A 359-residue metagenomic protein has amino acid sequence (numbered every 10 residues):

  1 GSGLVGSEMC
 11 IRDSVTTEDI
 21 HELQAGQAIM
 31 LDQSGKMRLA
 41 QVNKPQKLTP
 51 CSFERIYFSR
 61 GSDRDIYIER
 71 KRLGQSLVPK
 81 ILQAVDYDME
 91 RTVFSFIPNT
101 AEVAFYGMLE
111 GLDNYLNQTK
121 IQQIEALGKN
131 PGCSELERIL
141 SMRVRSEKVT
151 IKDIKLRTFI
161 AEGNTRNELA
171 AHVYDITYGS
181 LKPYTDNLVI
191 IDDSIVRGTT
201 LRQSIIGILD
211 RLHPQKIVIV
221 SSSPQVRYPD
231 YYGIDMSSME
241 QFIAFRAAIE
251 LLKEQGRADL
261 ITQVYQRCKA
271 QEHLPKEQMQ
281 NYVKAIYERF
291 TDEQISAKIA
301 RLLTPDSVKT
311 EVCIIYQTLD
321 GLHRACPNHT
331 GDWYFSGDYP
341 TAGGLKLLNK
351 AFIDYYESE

Functional and structural regions predicted by a protein language model:
G1, M30, R38, V93-F96 (+6 more regions): Structured core elements
G3, D88, L181-P183: Short, flexible hinge/linker loops that cap or flank conserved catalytic cores
G3-I11: Short, small-residue-biased leader/transition segments that mark boundaries at the very start of proteins
R12-T92, I97-A171: Active-site-adjacent "lid"/gating segments
V15-E22, N43, Q123-M142, V149-G163 (+2 more regions): PRPP-dependent phosphoribosyltransferase catalytic core
I68, R72, N99, V103 (+5 more regions): Conserved active-site and cofactor/substrate-binding residues in soluble primary-metabolism enzymes
F94, A101-M108, L112, S146 (+2 more regions): Extended, hydrophobic alpha-helical segments in both membrane/secreted and soluble proteins
R166-P183: Helix-loop module immediately N-terminal to the HCX5R catalytic loop in PTP-like cysteine phosphatase domains
